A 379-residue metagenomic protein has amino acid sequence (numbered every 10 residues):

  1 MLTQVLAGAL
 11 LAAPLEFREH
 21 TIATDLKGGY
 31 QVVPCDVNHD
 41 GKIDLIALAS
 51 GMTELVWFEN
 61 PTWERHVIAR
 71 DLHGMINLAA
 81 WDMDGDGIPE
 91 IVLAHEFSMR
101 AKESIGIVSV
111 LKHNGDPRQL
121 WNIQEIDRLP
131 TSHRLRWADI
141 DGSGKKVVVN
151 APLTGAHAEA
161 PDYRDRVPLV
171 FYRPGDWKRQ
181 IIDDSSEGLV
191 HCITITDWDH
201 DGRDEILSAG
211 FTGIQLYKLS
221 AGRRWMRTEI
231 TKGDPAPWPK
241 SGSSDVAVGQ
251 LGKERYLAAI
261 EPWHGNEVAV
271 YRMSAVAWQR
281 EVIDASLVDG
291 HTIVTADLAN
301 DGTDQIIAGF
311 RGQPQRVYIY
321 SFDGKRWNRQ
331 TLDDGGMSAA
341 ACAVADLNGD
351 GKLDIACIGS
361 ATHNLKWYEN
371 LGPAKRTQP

Functional and structural regions predicted by a protein language model:
M1-A9: Bacterial N-terminal signal peptides
A12-P379: Beta-propeller-forming repeat regions
